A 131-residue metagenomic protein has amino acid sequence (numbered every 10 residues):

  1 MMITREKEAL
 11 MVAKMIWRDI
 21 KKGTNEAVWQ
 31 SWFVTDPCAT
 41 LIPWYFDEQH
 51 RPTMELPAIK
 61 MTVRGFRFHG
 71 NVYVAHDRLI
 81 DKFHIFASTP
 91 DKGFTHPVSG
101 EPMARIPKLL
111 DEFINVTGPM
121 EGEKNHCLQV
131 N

Functional and structural regions predicted by a protein language model:
M2-F66, G93: Negatively charged, low-complexity tracts enriched in Asp/Glu with abundant Ser/Thr
M2-M15, P90-N131: Mixed-charge, Lys/Arg-enriched low-complexity segments
P57-I59, Y73, K82: Eukaryotic intrinsically disordered, low-complexity regulatory linkers and tails enriched in Ser/Thr/Pro
R67-V72: Short, surface-exposed coil-to-beta transition loops
L79-K92: Short, surface-exposed beta-strand/strand-loop-strand elements in extracellular ectodomains
